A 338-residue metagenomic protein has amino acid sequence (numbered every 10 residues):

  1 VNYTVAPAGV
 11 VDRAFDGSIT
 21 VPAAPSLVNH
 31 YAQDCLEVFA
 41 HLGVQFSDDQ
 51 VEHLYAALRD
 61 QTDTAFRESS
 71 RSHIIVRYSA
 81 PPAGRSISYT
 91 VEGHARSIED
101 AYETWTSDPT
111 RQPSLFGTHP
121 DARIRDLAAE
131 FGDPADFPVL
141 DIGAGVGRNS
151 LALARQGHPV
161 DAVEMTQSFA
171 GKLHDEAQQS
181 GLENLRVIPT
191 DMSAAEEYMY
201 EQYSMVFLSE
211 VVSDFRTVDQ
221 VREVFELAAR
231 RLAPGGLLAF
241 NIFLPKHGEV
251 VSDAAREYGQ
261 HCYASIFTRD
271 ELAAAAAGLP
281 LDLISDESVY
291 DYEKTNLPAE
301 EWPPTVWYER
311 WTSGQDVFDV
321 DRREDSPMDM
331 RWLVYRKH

Functional and structural regions predicted by a protein language model:
V1-G132, V146-Q156, A162-S180, P189-A195 (+1 more regions): Class I (Rossmann-like) S-adenosyl-L-methionine-dependent methyltransferase catalytic domain, capturing the SAM-binding
A135-G145: Conserved class I S-adenosyl-L-methionine
P138, P159, N184: Residues at the starts of beta-strands that form the adenosine-phosphate
L151-A154, F225-A229: A structural alpha-helix within SAM-dependent methyltransferase catalytic domains
E197-V206: A short acidic, Gly/Pro-enriched loop at the edge of an enzyme's catalytic core that lines a small-molecule cofactor
L208-V211: A short beta-strand submotif of the Rossmann-like class I SAM-dependent methyltransferase core that lines
F215-L227: A short, conserved alpha-helix within the catalytic core of class I
L232-L238: Short glycine-dipeptide loop
